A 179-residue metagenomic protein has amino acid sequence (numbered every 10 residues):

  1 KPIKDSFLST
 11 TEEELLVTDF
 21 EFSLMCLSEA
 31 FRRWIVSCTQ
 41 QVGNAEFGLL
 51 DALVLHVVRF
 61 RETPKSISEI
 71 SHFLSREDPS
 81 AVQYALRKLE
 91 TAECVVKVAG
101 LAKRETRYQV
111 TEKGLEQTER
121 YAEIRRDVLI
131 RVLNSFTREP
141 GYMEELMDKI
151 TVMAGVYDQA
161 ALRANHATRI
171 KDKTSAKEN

Functional and structural regions predicted by a protein language model:
K1-A45, C94: N-terminal leader segment of winged-helix/HTH proteins
S23, L53-V57, E116: Pre-recognition alpha-helix immediately N-terminal to the DNA-recognition helix within helix-turn-helix or winged-helix
V36-E77: N-terminal helix-turn-helix DNA-binding core of bacterial DNA-binding proteins
A81-V82: Helix-turn-helix DNA-binding helix
A85: Residues within the DNA-recognition helix of helix-turn-helix
K88-E144: Charged, amphipathic alpha-helical coiled-coil/dimerization segments
E123-N179: Terminal interaction helix/tail motif
